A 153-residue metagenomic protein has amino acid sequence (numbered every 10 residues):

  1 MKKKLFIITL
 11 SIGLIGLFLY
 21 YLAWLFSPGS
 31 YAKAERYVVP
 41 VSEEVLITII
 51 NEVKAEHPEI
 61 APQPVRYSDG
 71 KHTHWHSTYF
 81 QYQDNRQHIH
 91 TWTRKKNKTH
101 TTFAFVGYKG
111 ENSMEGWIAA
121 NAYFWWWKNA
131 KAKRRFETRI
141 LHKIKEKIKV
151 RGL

Functional and structural regions predicted by a protein language model:
M1-F18: N-terminal Sec-pathway targeting helices
G16-A61: Terminal, regulation- and interaction-focused segments at domain boundaries
K33-E35, Q87, T99-T101: Envelope-exposed proteins and targeting segments
V53-K96: Extracytoplasmic/periplasmic/luminal assembly and interaction segments in envelope/secretory/respiratory proteins
T93-F124: Intrinsically disordered, low-complexity regulatory segments enriched in Ser/Thr/Pro and charged residues
M114-L153: C-terminal partner/receptor-binding element of secreted or periplasmic proteins
